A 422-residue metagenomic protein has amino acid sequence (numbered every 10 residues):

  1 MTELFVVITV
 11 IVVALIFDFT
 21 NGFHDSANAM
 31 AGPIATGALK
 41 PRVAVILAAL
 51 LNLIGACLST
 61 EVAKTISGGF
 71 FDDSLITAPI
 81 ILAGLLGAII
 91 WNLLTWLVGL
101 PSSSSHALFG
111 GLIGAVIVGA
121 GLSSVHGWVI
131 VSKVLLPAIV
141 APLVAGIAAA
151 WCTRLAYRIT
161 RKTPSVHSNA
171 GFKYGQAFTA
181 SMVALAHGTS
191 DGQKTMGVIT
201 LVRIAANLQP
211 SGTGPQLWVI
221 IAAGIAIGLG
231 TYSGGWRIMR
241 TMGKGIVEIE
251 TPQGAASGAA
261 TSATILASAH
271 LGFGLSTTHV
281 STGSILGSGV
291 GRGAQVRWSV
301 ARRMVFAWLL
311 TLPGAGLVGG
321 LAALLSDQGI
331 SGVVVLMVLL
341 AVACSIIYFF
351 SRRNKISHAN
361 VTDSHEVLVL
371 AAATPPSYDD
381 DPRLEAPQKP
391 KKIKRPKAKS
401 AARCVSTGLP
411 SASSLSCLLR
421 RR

Functional and structural regions predicted by a protein language model:
M1-K399: Multi-pass alpha-helical transmembrane bundle typical of ion/small-solute transporters and intramembrane aspartyl
